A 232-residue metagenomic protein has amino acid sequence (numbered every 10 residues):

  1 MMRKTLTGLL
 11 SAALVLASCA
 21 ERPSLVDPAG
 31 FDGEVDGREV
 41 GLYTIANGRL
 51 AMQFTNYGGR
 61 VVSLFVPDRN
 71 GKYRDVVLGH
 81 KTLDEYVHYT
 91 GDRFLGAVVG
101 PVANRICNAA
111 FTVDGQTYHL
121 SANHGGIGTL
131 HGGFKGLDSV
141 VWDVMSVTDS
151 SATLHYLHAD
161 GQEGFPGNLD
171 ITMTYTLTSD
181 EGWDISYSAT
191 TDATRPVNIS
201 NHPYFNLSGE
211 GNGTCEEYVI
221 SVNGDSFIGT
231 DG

Functional and structural regions predicted by a protein language model:
R3-S11: Sec-dependent signal peptide recognition, specifically the positively charged N-region followed immediately by
A13-L14, N212: Alpha-helical transmembrane segments and their juxtamembrane interfaces
L16-S18: C-terminal motif of bacterial Sec signal peptides marking the signal peptidase cleavage site
A20-G232: An exposed, glycine/acidic-rich loop-and-rim segment of catalytic or binding clefts
